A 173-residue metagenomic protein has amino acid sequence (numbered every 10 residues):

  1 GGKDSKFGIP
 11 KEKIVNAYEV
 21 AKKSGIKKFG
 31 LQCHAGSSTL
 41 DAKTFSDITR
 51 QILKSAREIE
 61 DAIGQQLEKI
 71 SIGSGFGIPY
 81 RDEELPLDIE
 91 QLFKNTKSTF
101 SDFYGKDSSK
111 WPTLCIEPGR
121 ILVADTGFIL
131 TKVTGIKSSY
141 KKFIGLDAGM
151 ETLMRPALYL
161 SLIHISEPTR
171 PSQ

Functional and structural regions predicted by a protein language model:
G1, A42-F45, Y80-L85, D125-I129 (+1 more regions): Short acidic, glycine/serine/threonine-rich loops at helix termini
G1-K69, I78, T99, Y104 (+1 more regions): Active-site-proximal beta-alpha core segment in soluble small-molecule metabolic enzymes
L31, I72, E117, L146: Conserved, mostly hydrophobic/aromatic
S37, R120-I121, M150: Acidic, glycine-rich active-site loops and adjacent beta-strand->loop/helix elements that engage anionic groups
G77-P79, L85-G145: Anionic-ligand-binding alpha/beta catalytic cores of soluble enzymes and soluble regulatory domains that recognize
I144-L162: C-terminal catalytic subdomain
I163-Q173: Single conserved hydrophobic/aromatic residue that forms the stacking wall/gate of nucleotide- or nucleobase-binding
